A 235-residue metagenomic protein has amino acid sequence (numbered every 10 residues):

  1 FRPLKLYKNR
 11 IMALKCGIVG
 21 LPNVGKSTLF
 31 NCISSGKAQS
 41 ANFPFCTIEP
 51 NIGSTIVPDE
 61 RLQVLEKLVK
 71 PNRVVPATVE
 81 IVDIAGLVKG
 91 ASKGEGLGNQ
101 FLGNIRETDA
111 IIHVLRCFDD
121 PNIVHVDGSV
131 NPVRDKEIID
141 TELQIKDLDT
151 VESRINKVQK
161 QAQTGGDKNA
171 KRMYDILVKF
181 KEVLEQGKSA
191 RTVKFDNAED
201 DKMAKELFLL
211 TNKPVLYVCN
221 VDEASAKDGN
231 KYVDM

Functional and structural regions predicted by a protein language model:
K8-E95, N99-D120, V158: Conserved G1/Walker A P-loop phosphate-binding module
I11-V19, V24, F30, K157-M235: C-terminal-of-GTPase-core extension/linker across diverse P-loop GTPases
T28, V64, I138, T150 (+1 more regions): Alpha-helical scaffold segments in soluble metabolic enzymes
P44, I48, R61, V74-E80 (+11 more regions): Helical mechanochemical/support elements of P-loop NTPase systems and associated helical scaffolds
I52-V57, K89, G128, D135 (+2 more regions): Short amphipathic alpha-helical patches
I56, A85-S92, R106-D149, Q163-G166 (+2 more regions): Conserved Switch II/interswitch segment of TRAFAC-class P-loop GTPases
